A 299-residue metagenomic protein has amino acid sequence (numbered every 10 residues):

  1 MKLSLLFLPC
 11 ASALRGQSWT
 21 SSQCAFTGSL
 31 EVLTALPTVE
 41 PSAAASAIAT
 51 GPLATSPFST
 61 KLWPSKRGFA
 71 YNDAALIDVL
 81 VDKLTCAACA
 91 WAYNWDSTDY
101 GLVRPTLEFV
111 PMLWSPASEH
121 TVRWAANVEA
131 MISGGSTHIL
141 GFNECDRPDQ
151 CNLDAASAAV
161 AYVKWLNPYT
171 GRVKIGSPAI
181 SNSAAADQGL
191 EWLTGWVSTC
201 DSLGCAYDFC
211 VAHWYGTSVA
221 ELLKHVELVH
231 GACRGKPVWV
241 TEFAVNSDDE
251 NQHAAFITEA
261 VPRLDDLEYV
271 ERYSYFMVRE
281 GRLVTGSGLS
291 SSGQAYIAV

Functional and structural regions predicted by a protein language model:
M1-T20: Fungal secretory targeting signals
L14-R67, D78-V79: Fungal extracellular Ser/Thr-rich, low-complexity intrinsically disordered regions
L33, P37, P41, L53 (+5 more regions): Aromatic-rich peripheral "rim/lid" segments of glycoside hydrolase catalytic domains that contact and position glycan
W63-H138, A156: N-terminal carbohydrate-binding/catalytic regions of secreted carbohydrate-active enzymes
R67-Y71, A90-N94, E108-L113, T137-G141 (+4 more regions): Hydrophobic faces of well-ordered beta-strands that scaffold small-molecule active sites in alpha/beta enzyme cores
A75-D78, S118-V261, G281-I297: Active-site cleft segment of glycoside hydrolase catalytic domains centered on the general acid/base Glu
